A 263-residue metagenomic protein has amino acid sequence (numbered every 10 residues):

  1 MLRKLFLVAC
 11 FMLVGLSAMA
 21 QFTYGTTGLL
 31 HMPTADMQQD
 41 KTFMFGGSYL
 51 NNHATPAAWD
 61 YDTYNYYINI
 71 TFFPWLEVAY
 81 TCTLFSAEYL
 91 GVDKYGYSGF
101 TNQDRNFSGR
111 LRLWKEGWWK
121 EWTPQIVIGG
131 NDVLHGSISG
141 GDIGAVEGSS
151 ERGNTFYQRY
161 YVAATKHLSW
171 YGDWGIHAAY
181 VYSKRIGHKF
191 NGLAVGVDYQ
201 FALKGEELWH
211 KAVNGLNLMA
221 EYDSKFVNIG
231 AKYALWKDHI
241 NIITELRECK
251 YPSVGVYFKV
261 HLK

Functional and structural regions predicted by a protein language model:
K4-V14: Sec-dependent N-terminal signal peptides
V14-A20: Sec/Tat signal peptide C-region and signal peptidase I cleavage site
A20-Y160, T165-W170, L203-G205, L216 (+2 more regions): Transmembrane beta-barrel domains of Gram-negative outer membranes and organellar outer membranes
W59-Y61, S98-D104, G153-Y157, H188-G192 (+3 more regions): Transmembrane beta-barrel outer-membrane domains
L76, G172-W174, I240: Secondary-structure transition into beta-strands, especially the periplasmic turns and strand N-termini that construct
N106-L113, V195-V197, E248-K263: Outer-membrane beta-barrel "beta-signal"
T155-W209: Histidine/lysine/aspartate-rich catalytic loop segments that bind and position anionic ligands
L193-L246, G255-Y257: Outer membrane beta-barrel transmembrane domains
